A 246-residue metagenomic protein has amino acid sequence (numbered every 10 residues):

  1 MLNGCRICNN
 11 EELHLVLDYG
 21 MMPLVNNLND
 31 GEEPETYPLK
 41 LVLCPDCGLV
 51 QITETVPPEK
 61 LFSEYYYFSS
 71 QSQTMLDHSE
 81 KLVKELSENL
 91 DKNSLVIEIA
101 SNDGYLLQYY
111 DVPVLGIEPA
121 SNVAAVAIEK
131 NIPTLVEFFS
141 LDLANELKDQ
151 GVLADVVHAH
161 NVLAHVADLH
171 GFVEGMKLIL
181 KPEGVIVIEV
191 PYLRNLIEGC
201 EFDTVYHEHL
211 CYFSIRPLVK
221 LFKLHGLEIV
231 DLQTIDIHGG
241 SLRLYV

Functional and structural regions predicted by a protein language model:
M1-T74, Q233, R243: N-terminal juxtadomain amphipathic helix that follows a signal peptide/anchor or precedes a small N-terminal auxiliary
N93-N102: Conserved class I S-adenosyl-L-methionine
D103-V112: Conserved SAM-binding loop of SAM-dependent methyltransferases across substrates and taxa, primarily the Class I
A120-N122: Conserved SAM/SAH-binding beta-strand->alpha-helix loop
N131-E146: Conserved SAM-binding strand-loop segment of SAM-dependent methyltransferases
H158: A conserved beta-strand element that flanks and buttresses the S-adenosyl-L-methionine
H170-V185: A short glycine-rich, Lys/Arg-flanked "PGG" loop and its adjoining helix->strand segment in the class I
I188-C211, I215-P217: Short, glycine-/aromatic-enriched active-site segment of Class I SAM-dependent methyltransferases
